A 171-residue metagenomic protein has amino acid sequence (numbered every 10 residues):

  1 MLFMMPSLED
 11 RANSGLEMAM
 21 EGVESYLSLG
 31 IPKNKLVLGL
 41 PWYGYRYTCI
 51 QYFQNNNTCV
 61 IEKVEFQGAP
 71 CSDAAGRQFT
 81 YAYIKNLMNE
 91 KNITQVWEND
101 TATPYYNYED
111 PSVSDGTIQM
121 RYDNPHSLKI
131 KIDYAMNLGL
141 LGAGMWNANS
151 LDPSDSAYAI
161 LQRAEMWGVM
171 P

Functional and structural regions predicted by a protein language model:
M1, L141-W146: Short acidic catalytic loops
M1-N86: Substrate-binding surface in catalytic domains of secreted glycosidases
E9-N13, D115-D123, G144-N149: Active-site rim elements
M18-E21, S127, A159: Acidic, Ser/Thr-rich intrinsically disordered and amphipathic helical segments
L38, A135, A143: Conserved, mostly hydrophobic/aromatic
C71-G139: Hydrophobic, secondary-structure "cap" segments at the distal end of domains
Y134, N149-P171: Aromatic-rich peripheral "rim/lid" segments of glycoside hydrolase catalytic domains that contact and position glycan
